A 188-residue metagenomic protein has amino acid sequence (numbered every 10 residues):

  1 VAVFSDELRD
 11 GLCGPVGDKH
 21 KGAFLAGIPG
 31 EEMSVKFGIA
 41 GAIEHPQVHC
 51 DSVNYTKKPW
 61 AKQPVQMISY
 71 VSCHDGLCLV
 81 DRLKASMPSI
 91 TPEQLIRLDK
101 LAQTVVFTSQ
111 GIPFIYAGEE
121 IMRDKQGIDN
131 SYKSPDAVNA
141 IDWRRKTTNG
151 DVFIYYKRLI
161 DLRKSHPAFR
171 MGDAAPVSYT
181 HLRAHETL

Functional and structural regions predicted by a protein language model:
V1-A117, I121-M122, Y132, P167: Conserved alpha/beta catalytic core and glycan-binding cleft of carbohydrate-active enzymes
L83-S89, A137-T147, P176: Charged, low-complexity surface segments at secondary-structure and domain boundaries
G118, G172-D173: Short, glycine/acidic-rich hinge or "gate" loops at secondary-structure transitions that mediate conformational
I121-D124, A175-Y179: A glycine-rich phosphate-binding loop feature that marks nucleotide/adenosyl-phosphate handling sites
K125-N149, F153: Extended hydrophobic/aromatic segments used for targeting, binding, or gating
T148-M171: Catalytic cores of secreted or luminal carbohydrate-active enzymes
H181-L188: Single conserved hydrophobic/aromatic residue that forms the stacking wall/gate of nucleotide- or nucleobase-binding
